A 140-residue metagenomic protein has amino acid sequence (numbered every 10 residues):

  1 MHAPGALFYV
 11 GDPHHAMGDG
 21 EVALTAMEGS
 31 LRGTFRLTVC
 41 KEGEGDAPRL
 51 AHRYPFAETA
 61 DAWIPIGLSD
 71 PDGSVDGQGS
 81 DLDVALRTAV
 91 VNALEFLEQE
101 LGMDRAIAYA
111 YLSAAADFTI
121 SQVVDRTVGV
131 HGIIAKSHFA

Functional and structural regions predicted by a protein language model:
M1-R53, V91, R105-A106, Y111-G129 (+1 more regions): Glycine-rich anion/phosphate-binding loop at the beta-strand->alpha-helix junction
L50-A106, Y111: A hydrophobic, small-residue-rich beta->alpha segment in the mid-to-C-terminal subdomain of diverse proteins
